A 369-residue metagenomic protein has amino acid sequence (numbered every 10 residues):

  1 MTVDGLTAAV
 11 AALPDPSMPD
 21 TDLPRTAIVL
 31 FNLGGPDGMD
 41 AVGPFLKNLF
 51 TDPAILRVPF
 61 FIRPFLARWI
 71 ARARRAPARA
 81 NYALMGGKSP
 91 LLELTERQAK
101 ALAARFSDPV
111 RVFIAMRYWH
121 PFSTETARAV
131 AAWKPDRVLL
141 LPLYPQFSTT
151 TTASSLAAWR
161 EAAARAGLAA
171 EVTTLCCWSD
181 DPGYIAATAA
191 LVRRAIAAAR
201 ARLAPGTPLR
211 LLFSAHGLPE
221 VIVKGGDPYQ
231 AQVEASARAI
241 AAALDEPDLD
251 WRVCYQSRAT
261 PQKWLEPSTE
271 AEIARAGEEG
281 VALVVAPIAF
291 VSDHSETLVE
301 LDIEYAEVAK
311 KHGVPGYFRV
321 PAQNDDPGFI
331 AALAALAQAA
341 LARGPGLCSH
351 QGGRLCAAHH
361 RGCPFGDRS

Functional and structural regions predicted by a protein language model:
T2-S369: Active-site-proximal alpha-helix that buttresses catalytic centers in soluble enzyme cores
